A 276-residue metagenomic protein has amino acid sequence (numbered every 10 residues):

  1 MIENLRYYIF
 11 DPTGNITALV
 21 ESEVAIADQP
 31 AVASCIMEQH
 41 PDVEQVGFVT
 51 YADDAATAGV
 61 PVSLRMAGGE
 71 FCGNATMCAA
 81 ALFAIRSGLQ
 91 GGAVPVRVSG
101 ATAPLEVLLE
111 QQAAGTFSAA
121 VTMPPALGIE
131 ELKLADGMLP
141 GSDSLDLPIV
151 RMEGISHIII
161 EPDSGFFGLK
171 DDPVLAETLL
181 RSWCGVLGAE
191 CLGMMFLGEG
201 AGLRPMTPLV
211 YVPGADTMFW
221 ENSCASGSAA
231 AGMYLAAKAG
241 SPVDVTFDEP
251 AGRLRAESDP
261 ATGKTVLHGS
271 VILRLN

Functional and structural regions predicted by a protein language model:
M1-F117, G128, S156-N276: A glycine-rich beta-to-alpha transition motif near the start of alpha/beta enzyme domains, typified by
M1-T13, L134-R151: N-terminal, positively charged, Ser/Thr/Ala/Gly-biased leader segments that form transit/presequence-like amphipathic
F117-M123: PAS-family sensory domains
P125-P148, L169-T178: Active-site glycine-rich loop that binds ribose-phosphate moieties when present
